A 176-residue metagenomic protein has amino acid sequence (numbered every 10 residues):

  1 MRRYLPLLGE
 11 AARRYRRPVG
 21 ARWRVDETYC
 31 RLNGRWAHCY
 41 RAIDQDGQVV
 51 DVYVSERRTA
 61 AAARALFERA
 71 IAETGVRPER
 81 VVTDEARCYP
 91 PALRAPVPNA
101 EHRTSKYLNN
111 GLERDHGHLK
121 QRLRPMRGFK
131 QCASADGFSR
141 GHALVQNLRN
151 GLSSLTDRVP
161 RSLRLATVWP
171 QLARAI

Functional and structural regions predicted by a protein language model:
M1-A21: Short, basic alpha-helical nucleic acid-contact segments in DNA-binding proteins and DNA transaction factors
R3, V52-G75: Active-site beta-loop-alpha junctions of metal-dependent nucleic acid enzymes, especially the RNase H-like/DDE
V19-L32: Two-metal-ion RNase H-like nuclease active-site motif
D26, A42, G47, F67 (+4 more regions): Mobile genetic element proteins and their domesticated derivatives, centered on retroelements and DNA transposons
N33-V49, T59, F67: Short conserved beta-strand segments at catalytic cores or DNA/RNA-binding microdomains of nucleic-acid binding
P78-Y89, L93, K106: Acidic/histidine-rich, metal-coordinating catalytic segments
S105-R124, A135: RNase H-like two-metal-ion nuclease catalytic core shared by retroviral integrases and related mobile-element nucleases
P125, S134-I176: C-terminal domain-tail junction helix/linker
